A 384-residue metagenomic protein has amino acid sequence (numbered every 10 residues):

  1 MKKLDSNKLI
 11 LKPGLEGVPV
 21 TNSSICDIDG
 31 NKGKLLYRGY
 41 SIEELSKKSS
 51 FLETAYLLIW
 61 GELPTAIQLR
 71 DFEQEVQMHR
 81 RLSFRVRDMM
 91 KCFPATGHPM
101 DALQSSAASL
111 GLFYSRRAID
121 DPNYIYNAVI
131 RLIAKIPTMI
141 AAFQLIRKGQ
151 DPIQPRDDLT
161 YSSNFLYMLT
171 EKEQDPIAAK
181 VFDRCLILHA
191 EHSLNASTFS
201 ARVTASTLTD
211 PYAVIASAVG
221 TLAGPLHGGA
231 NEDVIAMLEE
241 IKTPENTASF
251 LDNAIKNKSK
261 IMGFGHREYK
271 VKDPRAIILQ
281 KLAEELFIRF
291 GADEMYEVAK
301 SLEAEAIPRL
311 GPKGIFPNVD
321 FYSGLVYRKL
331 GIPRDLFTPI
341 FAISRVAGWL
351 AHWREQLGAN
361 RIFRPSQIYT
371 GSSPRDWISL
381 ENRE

Functional and structural regions predicted by a protein language model:
M1-E384: Hydrophobic alpha-helical bundle cores within soluble ligand-binding/oligomerization subdomains
